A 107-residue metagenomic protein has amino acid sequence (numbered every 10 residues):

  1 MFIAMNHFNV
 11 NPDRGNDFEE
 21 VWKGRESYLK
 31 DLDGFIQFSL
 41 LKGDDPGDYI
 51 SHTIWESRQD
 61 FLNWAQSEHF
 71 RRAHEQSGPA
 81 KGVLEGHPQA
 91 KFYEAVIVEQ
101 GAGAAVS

Functional and structural regions predicted by a protein language model:
F2, S39-Y49, E75-S107: Glycine-rich beta-strand-turn "strand-cap" elements at beta-sheet edges
F2-N9, S39-S67: Short, well-ordered beta-strand segments in beta-rich or mixed alpha/beta enzyme and ligand-binding folds
N9-E19: Short, surface-exposed ligand-recognition loops at beta-strand->loop->(often short) alpha-helix junctions that present
V10-P12, S57, E94-I97: Non-catalytic surface loops within mature trypsin-like serine protease
N16-F18, I50, F61-N63, Q100-A102: Short acidic, gly/pro-rich beta-turn/loop elements at beta-sheet edges and active-site/ligand-binding grooves
W22, E26: Short amphipathic alpha-helical/adjacent loop interface patches that line ligand and macromolecule-binding sites
S27-I36, I54-Q89: An amphipathic, aromatic/His-enriched active-site/gating alpha helix that lines ligand/cofactor pockets
